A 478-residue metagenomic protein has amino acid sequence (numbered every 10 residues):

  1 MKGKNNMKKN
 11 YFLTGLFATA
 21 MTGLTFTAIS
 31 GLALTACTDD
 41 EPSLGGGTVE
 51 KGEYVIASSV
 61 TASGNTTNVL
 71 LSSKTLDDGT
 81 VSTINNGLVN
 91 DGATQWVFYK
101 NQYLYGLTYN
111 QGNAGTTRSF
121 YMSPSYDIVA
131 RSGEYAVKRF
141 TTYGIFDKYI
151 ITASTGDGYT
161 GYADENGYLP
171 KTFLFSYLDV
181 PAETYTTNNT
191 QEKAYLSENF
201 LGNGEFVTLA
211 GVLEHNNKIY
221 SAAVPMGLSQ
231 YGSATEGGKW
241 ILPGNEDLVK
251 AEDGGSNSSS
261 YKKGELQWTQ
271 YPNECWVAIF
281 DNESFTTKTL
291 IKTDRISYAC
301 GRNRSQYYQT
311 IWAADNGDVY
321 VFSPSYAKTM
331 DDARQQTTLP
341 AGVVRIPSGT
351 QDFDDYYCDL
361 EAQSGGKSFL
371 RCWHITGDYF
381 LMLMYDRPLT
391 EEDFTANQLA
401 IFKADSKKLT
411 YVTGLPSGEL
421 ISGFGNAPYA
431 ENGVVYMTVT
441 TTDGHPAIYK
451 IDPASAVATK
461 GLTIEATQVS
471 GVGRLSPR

Functional and structural regions predicted by a protein language model:
K2-L16, G23-I56: Bacterial Sec-dependent N-terminal signal peptides
E50-A62, N101-Q111, D147-A163, N217-M226 (+4 more regions): Short beta-strand elements that form the blades of beta-propeller/WD-repeat-like and other beta-sheet-rich scaffold
T67-A194: Post-signal peptide N-terminal segment of secreted/secretory-pathway proteins
L71-S73, S119-Y121, Y168-E183, T235-T286 (+3 more regions): Beta-propeller blade signature
G79-N90, D127-V137, A182-G202, T287-I296 (+4 more regions): Beta-propeller fold detector
V89-K100, E134-K148, N199-V212, Y298-I311 (+3 more regions): Repeated scaffold domains used in trafficking and secretory/extracellular systems, primarily beta-propellers
Q270-A278, N282-F353, G366-K367: Beta-propeller domains
D354-G444: Intrinsically disordered, low-complexity segments enriched in Gly and acidic/Ser/Thr residues that form flexible
